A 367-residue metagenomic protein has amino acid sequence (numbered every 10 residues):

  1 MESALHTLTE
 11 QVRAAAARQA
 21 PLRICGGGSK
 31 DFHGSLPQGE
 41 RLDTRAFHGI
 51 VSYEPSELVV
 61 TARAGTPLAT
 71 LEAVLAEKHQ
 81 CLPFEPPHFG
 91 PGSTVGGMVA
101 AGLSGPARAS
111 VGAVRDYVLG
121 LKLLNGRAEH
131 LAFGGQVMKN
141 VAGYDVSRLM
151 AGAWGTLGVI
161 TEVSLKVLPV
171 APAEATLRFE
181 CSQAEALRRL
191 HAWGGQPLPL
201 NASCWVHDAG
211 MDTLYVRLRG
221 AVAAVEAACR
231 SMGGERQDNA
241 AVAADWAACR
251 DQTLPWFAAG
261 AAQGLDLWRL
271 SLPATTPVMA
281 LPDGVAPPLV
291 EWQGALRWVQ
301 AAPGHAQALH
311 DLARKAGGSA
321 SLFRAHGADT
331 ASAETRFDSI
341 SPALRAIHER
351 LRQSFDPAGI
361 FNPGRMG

Functional and structural regions predicted by a protein language model:
M1-I24, T44-P91, V99, L103-Q136 (+1 more regions): N-terminal glycine-rich flavin-associated loop
M1-S29, A313-S339: N-terminal accessory segments
P21-L22, V51, L198-A202, G233-A241 (+1 more regions): Short secondary-structure junctions
G26, V216, V299: Residue-level signal for inorganic ion chemistry
S35-P37, G90, Q237-G367: Conserved glycine-rich FAD pyrophosphate-binding loop
T44-F47, V159-S164, G195-V206, A280-P287 (+1 more regions): Short amphipathic beta-strand starts and helix->beta connectors
A69-L71, A184-R189, A223-R230, T275-G284 (+1 more regions): Short, conserved charged micro-motifs
A100, L119-G264: C-terminal substrate-binding/cap subdomain adjacent to the FAD-binding core in PCMH-type and related FAD-linked
